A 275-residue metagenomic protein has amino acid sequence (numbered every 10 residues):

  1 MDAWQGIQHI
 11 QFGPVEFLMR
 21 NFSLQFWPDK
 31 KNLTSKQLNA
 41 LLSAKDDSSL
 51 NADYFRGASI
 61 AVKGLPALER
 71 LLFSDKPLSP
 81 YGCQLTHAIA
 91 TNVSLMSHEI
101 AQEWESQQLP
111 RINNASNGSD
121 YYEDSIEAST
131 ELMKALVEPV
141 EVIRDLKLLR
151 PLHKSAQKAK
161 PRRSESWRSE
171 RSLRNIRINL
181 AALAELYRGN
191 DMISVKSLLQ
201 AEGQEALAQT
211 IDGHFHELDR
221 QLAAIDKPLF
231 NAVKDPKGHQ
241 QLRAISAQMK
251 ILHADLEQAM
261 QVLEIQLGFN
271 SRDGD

Functional and structural regions predicted by a protein language model:
M1-D275: Mature extracytoplasmic or organellar-lumen-exposed domains after removal of signal/transit peptides
